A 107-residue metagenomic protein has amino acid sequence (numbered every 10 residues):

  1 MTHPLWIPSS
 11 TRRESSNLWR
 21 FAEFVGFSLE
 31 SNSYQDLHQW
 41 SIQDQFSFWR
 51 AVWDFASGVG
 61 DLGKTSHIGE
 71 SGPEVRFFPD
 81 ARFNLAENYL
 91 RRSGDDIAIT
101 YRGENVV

Functional and structural regions predicted by a protein language model:
T2-F78: N-terminal amphipathic, basic-rich helices that act as targeting or association modules
E23-L29, S66, A86-V107: AMP-dependent adenylate-forming
I42-Q45, F83, S93-G94: Short, solvent-exposed loop/edge-beta patches enriched in aromatic
R76-P79, F83, E87: Catalytic cores of nuclease domains that cleave nucleic-acid phosphodiester backbones
